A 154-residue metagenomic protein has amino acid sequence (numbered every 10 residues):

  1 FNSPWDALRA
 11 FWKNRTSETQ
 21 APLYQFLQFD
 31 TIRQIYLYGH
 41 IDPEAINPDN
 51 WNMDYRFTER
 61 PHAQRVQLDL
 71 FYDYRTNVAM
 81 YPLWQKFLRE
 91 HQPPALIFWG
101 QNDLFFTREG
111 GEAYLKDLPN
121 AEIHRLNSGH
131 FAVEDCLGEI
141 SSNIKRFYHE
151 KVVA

Functional and structural regions predicted by a protein language model:
F1-R125, K145, K151-V152: Flexible "cap/lid" subdomain of the alpha/beta-hydrolase fold that forms the substrate-access gate
S128-S141: Catalytic histidine-centered segment of alpha/beta-hydrolase-like enzymes
I140, F147-Y148: Conserved hydrophobic/aromatic "anchor" residues that stabilize well-ordered secondary structure elements
